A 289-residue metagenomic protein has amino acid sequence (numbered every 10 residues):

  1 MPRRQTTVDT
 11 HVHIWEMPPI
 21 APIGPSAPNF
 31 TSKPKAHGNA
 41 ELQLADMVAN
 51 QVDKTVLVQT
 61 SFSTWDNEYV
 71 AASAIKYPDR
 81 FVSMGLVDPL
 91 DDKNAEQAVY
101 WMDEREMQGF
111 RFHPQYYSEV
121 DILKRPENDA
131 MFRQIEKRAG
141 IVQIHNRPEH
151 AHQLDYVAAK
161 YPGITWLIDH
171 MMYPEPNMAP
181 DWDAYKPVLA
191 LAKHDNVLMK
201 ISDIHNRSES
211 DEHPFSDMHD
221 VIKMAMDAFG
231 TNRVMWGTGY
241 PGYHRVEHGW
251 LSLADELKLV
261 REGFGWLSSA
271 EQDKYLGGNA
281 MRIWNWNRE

Functional and structural regions predicted by a protein language model:
P2-T10, P19, S26, T31-K54 (+3 more regions): Mid-to-C-terminal alpha-helical segments outside catalytic/metal-binding sites
V8-V12, T55-V58, V82-G85, Q108-F112 (+4 more regions): Hydrophobic faces of well-ordered beta-strands that scaffold small-molecule active sites in alpha/beta enzyme cores
H11, M47, V70, F110 (+6 more regions): Conserved, mostly hydrophobic/aromatic
A27-F62, R80-D88, Q108-Q115, V142: Divalent metal-dependent hydrolysis catalytic cores, especially in the metallo-beta-lactamase
A36-D46, D91-M102, D183-A184: Short, acidic/polar
S61-T64, V87-D92, Q115-Y116, N146-A151 (+1 more regions): Short beta->alpha connector loops
D92-N94, A98-I144: Hydrophobic alpha-helical segments and helix pairs
D121-W236, H244, R282, R288: Catalytic pocket-lining loop regions of alpha/beta-barrel enzymes, especially the amidohydrolase/enolase/GH5 lineages
